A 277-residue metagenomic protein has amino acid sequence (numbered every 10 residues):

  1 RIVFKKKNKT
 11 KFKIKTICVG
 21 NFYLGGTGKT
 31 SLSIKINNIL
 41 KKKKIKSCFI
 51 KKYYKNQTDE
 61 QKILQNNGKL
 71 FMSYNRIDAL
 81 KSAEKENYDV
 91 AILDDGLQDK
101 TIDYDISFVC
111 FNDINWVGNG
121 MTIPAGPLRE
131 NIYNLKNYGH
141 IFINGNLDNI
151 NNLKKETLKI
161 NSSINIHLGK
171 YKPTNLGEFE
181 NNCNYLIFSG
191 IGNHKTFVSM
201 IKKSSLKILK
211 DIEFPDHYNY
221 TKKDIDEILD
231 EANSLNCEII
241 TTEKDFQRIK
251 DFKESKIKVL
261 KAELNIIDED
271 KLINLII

Functional and structural regions predicted by a protein language model:
I2-N56: Walker A (P-loop) phosphate-binding motif
T16-C18, I92, F108-C110, F142 (+2 more regions): Structural motif
C48-F49, F108-F111, L135-G145, L158-P173 (+4 more regions): Conserved beta-strand/loop subsegment of P-loop NTPase cores
K55-N161: Phosphate/Mg2+-binding loops and adjacent switch elements in nucleotide/diphosphate-handling enzyme cores
D95-Q98, N146-L147, K172-T174, T242-R248: Short, polar loop motifs at secondary-structure junctions
E178-K222: Redox- and metal-dependent alpha/beta enzyme cores, enriched for Fe-S-associated oxidoreductases and cofactor-handling
P215-Y218, K256-I277: Short, flexible loop segments at boundaries between secondary-structure elements
N219-C237, K244-F246: A short, acidic, amphipathic alpha-helical segment used as a generic capping/interface helix at domain edges
